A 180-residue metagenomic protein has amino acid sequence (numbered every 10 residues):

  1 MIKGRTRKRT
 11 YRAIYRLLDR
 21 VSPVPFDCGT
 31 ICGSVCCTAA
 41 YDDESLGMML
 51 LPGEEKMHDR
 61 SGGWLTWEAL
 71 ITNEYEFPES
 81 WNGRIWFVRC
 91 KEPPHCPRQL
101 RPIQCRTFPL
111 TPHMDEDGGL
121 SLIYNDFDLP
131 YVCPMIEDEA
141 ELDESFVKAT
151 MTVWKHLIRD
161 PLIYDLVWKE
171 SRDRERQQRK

Functional and structural regions predicted by a protein language model:
M1-K180: Short loop/turn segments that flank or connect secondary-structure elements
